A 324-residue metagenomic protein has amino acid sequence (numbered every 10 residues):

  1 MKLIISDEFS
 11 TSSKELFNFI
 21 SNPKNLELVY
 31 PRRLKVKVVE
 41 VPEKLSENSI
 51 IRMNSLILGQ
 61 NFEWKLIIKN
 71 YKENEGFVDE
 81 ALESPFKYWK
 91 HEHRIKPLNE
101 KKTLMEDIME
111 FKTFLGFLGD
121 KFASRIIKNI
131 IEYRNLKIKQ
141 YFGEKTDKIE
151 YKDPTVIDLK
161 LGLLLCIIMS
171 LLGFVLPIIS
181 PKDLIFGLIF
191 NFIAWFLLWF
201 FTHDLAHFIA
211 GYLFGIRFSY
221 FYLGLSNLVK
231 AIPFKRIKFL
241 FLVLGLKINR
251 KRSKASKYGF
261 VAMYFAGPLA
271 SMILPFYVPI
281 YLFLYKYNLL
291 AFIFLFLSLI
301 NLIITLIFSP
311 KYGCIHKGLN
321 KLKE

Functional and structural regions predicted by a protein language model:
M1-S46: Hydrophobic ligand-binding cavity/cleft-lining segments
K2-I4, N61-K65, K87-E92: Short, surface-exposed coil-to-beta transition loops
S13-K14, K44, K69-E75, R94-L104: A short, structured loop/turn motif at beta-sheet edges
E15-I20, L26, I51-M53, I68 (+4 more regions): Hydrophobic pocket/interface hotspot
R33-K44, L136-Y151: Short, highly charged C-terminal tails/helix-capping segments
K37-E83: Glycine-rich portal/gate segments that line the openings of hydrophobic small-molecule binding cavities
E80-N129: Beta-strand/loop substructures that line and gate deep hydrophobic ligand-binding cavities in soluble
Q140, E144-E324: Hydrophobic transmembrane alpha-helices and their immediate loop junctions in multi-pass integral membrane proteins
